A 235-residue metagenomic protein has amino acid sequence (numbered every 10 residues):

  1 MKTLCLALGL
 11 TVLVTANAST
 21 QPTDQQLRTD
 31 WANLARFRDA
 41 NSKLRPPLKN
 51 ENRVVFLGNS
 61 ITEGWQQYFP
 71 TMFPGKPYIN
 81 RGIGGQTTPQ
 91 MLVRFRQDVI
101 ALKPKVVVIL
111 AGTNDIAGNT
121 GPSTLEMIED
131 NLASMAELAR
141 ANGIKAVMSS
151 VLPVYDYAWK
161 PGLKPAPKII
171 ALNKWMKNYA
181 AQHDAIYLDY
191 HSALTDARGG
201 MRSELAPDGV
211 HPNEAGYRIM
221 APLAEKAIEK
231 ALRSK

Functional and structural regions predicted by a protein language model:
M1-L57, T62-E63, Q67, T71-M72 (+3 more regions): N-terminal secretory targeting modules
T3, T62, T87-T88, S150: Ser/Thr-centric signal marking residues that sit in or immediately flank functional binding/regulatory motifs
L57, R81, L188-Y190: Hydrophobic residues at beta-strand termini and immediately following loops that shape nucleotide-binding pockets
S60, I83, T113-N114: Active-site metal-binding loops of divalent metal-dependent hydrolases
E63-W65, T87-P89, I116-G118: Short active-site-adjacent helix-start/loop capping segments
T71-P77, L92-K235: Alpha-helical cap/lid subdomain in secreted, periplasmic, or secretory-pathway luminal O-acyl-processing enzymes
P77-Q90: A short beta-strand-loop structural module common to alpha/beta enzyme folds
